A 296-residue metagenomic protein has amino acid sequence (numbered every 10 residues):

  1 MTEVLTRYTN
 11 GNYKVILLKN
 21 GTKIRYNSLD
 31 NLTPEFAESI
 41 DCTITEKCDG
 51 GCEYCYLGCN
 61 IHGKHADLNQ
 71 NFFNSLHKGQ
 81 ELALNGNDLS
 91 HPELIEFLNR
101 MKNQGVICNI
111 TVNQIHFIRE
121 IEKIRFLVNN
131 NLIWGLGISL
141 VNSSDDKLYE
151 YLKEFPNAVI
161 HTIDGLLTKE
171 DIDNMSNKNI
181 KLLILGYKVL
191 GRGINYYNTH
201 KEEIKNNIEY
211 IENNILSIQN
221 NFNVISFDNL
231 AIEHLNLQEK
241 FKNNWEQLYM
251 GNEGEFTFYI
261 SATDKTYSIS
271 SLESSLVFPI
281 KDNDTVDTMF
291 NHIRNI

Functional and structural regions predicted by a protein language model:
M1-C42, W245, E255: N-terminal [4Fe-4S]-dependent radical SAM core
N12, T22, E53, K265-T266: Residue-level signal for well-ordered, solvent-exposed loop/turn and beta-edge residues enriched in charged/polar side
D30-L68: Canonical Radical SAM [4Fe-4S] cluster-binding loop centered on the CxxxCxxC motif and its immediate flanking residues
S39, L57-D67, K78-P92, M101-E120 (+3 more regions): Core AdoMet radical
N71, E93-N103, E122, F126 (+3 more regions): Alpha-helical scaffolding segments of alpha/beta enzyme cores, especially the outer helices of TIM-barrel or partial
F72-L76: A short, Lys/Arg-enriched amphipathic alpha-helix followed by its capping loop at the start of a domain
L132-D284: Radical SAM enzyme [4Fe-4S]-AdoMet core and its adjacent flexible, acidic and glycine-rich loops/tails across
M289-I296: Cysteine/selenocysteine-centered motifs that mediate thiol-based redox chemistry or coordinate metal-sulfur cofactors
